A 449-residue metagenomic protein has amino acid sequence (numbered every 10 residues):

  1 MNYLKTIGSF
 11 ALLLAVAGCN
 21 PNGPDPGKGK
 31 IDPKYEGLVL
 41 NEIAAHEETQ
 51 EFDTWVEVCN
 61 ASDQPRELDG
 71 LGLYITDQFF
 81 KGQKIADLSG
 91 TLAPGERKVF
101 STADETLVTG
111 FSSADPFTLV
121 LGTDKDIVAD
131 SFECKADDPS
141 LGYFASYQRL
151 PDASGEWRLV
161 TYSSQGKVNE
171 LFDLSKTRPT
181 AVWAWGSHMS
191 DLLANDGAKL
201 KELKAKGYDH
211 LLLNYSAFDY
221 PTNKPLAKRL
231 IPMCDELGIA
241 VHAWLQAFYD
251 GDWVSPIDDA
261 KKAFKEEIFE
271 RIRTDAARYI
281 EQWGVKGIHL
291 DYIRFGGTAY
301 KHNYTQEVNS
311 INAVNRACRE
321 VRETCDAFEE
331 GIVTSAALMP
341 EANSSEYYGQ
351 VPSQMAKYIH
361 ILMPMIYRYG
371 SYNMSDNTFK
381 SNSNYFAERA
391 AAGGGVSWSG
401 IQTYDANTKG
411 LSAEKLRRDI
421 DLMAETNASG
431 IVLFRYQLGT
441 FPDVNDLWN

Functional and structural regions predicted by a protein language model:
C19-K176: Intrinsically disordered, low-complexity linkers and terminal tails enriched in Ser/Thr/Pro/Gly with interspersed basic
D173-K199, L203, A336-P340, Q402-Y404 (+1 more regions): Boundary/entry segment of secreted carbohydrate-active catalytic domains
A181-W185, H242-Q246, I311-G349, G394-D405: Aromatic-lined carbohydrate-recognition surfaces of secreted/lumenal glycan-active proteins
V182, S190-L192, L226-P232, A240-W283: Active-site-adjacent "subsite" loops/lids of carbohydrate-active enzymes
A194-D219, Q282-G287, I361-L362, T426-G430: Catalytic domains of carbohydrate-active enzymes, especially glycoside hydrolases
L212, R271-V308, V432: Active-site groove signature of glycoside hydrolases
V333-M374, T408-L411: Substrate-binding cleft/loops of secretory-pathway carbohydrate-active enzymes
P364-F379, F386, G393-N449: Substrate-binding cleft of secreted/luminal carbohydrate-active enzymes
